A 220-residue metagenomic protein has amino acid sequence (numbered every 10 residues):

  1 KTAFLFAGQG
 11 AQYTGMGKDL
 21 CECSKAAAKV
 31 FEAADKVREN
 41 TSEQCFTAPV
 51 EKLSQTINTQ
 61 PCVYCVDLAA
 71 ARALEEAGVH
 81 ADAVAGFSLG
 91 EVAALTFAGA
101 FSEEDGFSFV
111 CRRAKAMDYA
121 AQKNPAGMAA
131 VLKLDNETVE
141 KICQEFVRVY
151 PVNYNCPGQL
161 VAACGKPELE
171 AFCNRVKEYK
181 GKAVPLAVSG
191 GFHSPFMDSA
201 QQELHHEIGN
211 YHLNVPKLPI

Functional and structural regions predicted by a protein language model:
K1-V139, Q144, L186: FabD-like malonyl-/acyl-CoA
G10-A11, K36-E39, A98-I220: Alpha/beta catalytic cores of group-transfer enzymes, especially the acyltransferase/condensing modules of polyketide
